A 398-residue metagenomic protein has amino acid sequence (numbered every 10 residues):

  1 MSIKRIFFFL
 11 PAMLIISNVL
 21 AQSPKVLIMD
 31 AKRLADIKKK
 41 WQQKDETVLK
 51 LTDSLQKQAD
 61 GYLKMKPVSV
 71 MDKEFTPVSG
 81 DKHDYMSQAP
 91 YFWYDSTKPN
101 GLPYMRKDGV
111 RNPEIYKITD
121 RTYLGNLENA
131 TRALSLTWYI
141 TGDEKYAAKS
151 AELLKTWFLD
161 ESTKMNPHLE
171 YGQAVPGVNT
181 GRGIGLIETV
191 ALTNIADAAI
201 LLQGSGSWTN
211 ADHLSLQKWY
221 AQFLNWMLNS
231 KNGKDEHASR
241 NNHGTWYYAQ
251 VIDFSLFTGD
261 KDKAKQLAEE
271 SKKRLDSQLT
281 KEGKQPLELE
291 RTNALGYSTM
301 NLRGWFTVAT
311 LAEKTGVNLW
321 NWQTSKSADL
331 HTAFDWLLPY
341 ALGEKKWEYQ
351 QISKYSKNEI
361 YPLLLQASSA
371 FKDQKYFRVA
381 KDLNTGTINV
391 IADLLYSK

Functional and structural regions predicted by a protein language model:
M1-Q22: Bacterial Sec-dependent N-terminal signal peptides
I16-S17, Q42, D262: Hydrophobic alpha-helical membrane context
A21-E236, E269, T280, L311-K314 (+1 more regions): Extracellular glycan-targeting catalytic surfaces
K32, N242-W246: Short beta->alpha linker loops
G185-E188, G244-T245, S298: An alpha-helical repeat/solenoid feature that recognizes helix-turn-helix modules
N229-D235, S239, F254, T258-K263: Noncatalytic carbohydrate-binding groove/subsite architecture in carbohydrate-active enzymes
W246-E348: Long, repeat-rich segments with strong aromatic
